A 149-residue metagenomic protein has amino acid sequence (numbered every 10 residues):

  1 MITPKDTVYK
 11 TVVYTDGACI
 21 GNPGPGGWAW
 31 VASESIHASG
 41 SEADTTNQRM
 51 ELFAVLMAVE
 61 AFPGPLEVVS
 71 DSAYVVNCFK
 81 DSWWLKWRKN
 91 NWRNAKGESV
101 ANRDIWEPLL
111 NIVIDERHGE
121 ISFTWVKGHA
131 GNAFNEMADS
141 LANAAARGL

Functional and structural regions predicted by a protein language model:
I2-F53, M57-A61, P65, F79 (+2 more regions): RNase H-like nuclease fold core
V12-P25, M57-M137, L141: RNase H catalytic domain
